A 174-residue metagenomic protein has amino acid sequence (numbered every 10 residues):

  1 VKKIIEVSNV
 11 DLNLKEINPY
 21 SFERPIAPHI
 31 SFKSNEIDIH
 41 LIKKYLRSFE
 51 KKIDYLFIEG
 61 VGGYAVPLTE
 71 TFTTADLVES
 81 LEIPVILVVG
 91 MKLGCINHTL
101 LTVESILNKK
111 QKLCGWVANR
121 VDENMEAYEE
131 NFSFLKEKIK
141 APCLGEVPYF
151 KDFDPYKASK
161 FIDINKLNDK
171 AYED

Functional and structural regions predicted by a protein language model:
V1-E36, H40, Y45-R47: N-terminal phosphate/diphosphate-binding loop that engages ATP/GTP or pyrophosphate donors across diverse enzyme folds
S8, L81, K138-K140: Short, structured coil segments at secondary-structure junctions
A27-L68, A75: Phosphate-binding/switch loop-helix module in NTP-utilizing enzymes
F57-E59, I86-V88, V117: Structural motif
G63-Y64, K92-L93, R120-N124: Short histidine/acidic/glycine/proline-rich micro-motifs that form metal- and phosphate-coordinating active-site loops
T69-D76, L100-V103, Y128-S133: Charged helix-capping and loop-helix junction motifs
T69-K92: Inter-motif core of Ras-like GTPase G domains
E104-D174: C-terminal lobe/tail of nucleotide-utilizing enzymes
